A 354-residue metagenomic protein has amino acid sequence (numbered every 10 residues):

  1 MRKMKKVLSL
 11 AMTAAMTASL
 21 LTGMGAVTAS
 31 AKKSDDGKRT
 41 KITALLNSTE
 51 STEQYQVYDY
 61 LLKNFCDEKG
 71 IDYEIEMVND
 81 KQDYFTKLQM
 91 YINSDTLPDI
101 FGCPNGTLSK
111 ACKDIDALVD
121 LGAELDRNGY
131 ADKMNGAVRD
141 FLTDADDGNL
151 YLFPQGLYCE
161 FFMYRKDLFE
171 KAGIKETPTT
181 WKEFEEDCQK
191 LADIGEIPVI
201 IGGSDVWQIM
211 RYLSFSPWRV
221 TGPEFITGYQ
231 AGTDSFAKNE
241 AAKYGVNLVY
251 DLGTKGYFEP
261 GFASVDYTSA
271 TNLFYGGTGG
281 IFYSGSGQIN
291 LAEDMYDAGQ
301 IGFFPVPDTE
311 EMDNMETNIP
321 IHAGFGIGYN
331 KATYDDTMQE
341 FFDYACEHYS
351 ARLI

Functional and structural regions predicted by a protein language model:
K6-S9, L21-I115, R127-D132, E176 (+3 more regions): Conserved N-terminal structural module of periplasmic/extracytoplasmic solute-binding proteins
K38-T40, K63-N64, E68, S94 (+4 more regions): Extracytoplasmic/periplasmic substrate-recognition and gating elements
E68-V78, A172-E176, D251-S264, M295-Q300: A local structural motif
V78-K87, G106, T179-E186, G261-Y275: Short helix-initiation/N-cap motifs at beta->coil->alpha
G106-F161, E185, Y212, A241 (+1 more regions): Hinge/lid segment of periplasmic solute-binding proteins
G122-G136, V220-Y244, D294-M295, D308-N318: Short, solvent-exposed loop/beta-turn-alpha elements that line the ligand-binding surface or hinge of extracytoplasmic
A145-Q155, E160, E185-D234, Y250: Extracytoplasmic/periplasmic solute-binding protein
C188-K190, A231-A263: Glycine-centered hinge/linker elements that transmit conformational signals in sensory and ligand-binding systems
